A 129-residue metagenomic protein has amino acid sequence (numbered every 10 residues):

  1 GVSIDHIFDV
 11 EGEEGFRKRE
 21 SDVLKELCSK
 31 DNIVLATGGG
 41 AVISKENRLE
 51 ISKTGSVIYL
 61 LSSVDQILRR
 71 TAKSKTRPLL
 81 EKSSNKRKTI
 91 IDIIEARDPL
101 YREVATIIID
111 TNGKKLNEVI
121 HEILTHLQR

Functional and structural regions predicted by a protein language model:
G1-A41, K45-S52, P78, I91: ATP-dependent small-molecule kinase phosphotransfer cores that center on conserved nucleotide phosphate-binding segments
I33, S56, T106-I107: Well-ordered beta-strand positions
G39-A41, S63-D65, K114: Short glycine-rich anion-binding loops that position phosphate/pyrophosphate groups of nucleotides and phosphorylated
E46-L49, R69-K73, H121-E122: Short amphipathic alpha-helical segments
K53-D98: A glycine- and Lys/Arg-enriched "phosphate-lid" helix/loop adjacent to the NTP-binding pocket of small-molecule kinases
N85, E95-R129: NTP-dependent small-molecule kinase module
